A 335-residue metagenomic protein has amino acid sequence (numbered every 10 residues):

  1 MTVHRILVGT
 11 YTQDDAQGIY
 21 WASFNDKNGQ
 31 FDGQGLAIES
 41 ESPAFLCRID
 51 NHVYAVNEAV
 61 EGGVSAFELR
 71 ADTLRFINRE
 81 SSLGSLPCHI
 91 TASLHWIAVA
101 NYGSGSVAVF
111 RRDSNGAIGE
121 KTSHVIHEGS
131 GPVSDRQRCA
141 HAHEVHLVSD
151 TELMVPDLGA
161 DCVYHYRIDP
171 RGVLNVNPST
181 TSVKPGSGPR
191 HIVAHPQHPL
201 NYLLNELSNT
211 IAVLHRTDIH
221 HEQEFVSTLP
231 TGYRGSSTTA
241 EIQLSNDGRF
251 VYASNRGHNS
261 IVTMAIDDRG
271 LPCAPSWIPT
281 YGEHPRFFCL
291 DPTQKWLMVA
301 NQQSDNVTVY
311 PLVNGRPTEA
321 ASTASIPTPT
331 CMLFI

Functional and structural regions predicted by a protein language model:
Y11-Q13, E58-V60, Y102-S104, R112 (+6 more regions): Short loop/turn segments immediately following the C-termini of beta-strands
D15-W21, E61-S65, S106-V109, C162-H165 (+3 more regions): Structural motif
S23-G29, F67-T73, F110-G119, R167-V173 (+3 more regions): Short loop/turn segments immediately following beta-strands, especially the blade-tip and inter-blade linker loops
D32-I38, R75-S81, S123, G129-D135 (+4 more regions): A short beta-strand motif characteristic of beta-propeller blades
G33-L94: Blade-loop segments of beta-propeller domains
S40-I49, L83-W96, E128-D150, V183-L200 (+3 more regions): Beta-rich, blade/repeat-based domains predominating in secreted/periplasmic proteins but also intracellular
E152-S208: Loop-centered beta-sheet repeat module
